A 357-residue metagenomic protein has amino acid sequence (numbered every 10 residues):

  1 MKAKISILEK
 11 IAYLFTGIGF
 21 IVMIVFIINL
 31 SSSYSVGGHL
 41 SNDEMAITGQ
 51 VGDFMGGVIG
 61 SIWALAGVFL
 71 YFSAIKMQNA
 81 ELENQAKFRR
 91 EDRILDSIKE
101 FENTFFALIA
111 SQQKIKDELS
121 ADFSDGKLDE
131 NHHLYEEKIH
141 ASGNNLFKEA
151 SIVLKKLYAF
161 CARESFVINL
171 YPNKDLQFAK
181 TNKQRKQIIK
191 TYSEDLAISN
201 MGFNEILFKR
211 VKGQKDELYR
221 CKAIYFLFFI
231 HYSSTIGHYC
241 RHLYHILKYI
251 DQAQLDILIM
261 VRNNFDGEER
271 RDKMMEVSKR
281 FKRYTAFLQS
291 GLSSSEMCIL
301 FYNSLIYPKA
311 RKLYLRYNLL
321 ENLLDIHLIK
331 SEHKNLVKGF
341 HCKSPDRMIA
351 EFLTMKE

Functional and structural regions predicted by a protein language model:
M1-S73: Short hydrophobic membrane-inserting helices
K2-A3, E9, K87-E357: Intrinsically disordered, low-complexity polar regions and short flexible loop motifs
G38, N42, A46, Q50-D53 (+7 more regions): Short, well-ordered helical secondary-structure segments
A66-A86: Transmembrane signal-anchor/signal-peptide helices with a preference for the extracytoplasmic
